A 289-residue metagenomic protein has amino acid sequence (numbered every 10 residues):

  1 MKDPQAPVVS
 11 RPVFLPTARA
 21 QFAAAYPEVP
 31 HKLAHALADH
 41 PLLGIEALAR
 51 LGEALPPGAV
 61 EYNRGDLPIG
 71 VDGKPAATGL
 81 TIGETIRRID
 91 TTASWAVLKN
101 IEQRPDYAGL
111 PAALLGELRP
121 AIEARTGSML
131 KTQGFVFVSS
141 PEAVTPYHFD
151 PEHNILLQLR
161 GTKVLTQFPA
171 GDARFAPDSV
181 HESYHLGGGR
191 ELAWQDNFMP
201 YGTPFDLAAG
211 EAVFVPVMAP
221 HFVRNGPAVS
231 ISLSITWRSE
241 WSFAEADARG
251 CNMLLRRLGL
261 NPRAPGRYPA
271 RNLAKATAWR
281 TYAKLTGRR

Functional and structural regions predicted by a protein language model:
M1-W95, G287-R288: N-terminal auxiliary "cap/dimerization" subdomain that precedes the catalytic jelly-roll/cupin core of mononuclear
E102-V136: A gly/proline- and charged-residue-enriched helix-loop-helix capping module
K131, V144-N154, P200-Y201: A short beta-loop-beta micro-motif enriched in histidine and acidic residues
F135-F149, F168-D172: Conserved short histidine dyad/triad with adjacent acidic residue
H148-P151, Q158, F168, N225-A228: Short glycine/proline-enriched turns and hinge-like loops at secondary-structure junctions
Q158-F214, A219-P220: Double-stranded beta-helix
D178-S179, P227-F243: A short hydrophobic beta-strand segment most commonly corresponding to one strand of the jelly-roll/cupin
P204-D206, I235, S239-R289: Conserved double-stranded beta-helix
